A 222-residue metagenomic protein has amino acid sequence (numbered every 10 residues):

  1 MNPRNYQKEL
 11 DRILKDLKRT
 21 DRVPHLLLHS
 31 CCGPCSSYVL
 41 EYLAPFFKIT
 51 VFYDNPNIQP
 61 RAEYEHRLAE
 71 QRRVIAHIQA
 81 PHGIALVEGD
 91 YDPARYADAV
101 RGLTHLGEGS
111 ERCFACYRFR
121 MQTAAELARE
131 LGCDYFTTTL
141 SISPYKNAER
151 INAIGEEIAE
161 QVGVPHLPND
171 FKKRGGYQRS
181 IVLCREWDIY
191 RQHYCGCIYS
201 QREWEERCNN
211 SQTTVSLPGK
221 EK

Functional and structural regions predicted by a protein language model:
M1-K222: Nucleotide-activated chemistry modules centered on ATP-dependent adenylation/adenylyltransferase
